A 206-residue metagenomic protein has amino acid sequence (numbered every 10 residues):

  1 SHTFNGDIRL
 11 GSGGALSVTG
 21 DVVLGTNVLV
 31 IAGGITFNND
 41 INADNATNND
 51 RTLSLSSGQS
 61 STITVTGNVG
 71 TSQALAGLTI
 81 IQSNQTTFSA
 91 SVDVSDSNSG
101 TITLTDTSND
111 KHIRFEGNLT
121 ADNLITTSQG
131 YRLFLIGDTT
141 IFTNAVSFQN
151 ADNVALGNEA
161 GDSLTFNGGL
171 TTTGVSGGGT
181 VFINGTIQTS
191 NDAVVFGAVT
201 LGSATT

Functional and structural regions predicted by a protein language model:
S1-T206: Extracellular lectin-like interaction modules
